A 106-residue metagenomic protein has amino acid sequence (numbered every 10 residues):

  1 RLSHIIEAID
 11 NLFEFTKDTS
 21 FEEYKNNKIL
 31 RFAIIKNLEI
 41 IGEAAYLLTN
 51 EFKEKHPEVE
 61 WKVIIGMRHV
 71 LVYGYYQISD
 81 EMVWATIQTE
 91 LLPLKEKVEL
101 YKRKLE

Functional and structural regions predicted by a protein language model:
R1-E106: Solvent-exposed interaction patches of small proteins and small membrane subunits
